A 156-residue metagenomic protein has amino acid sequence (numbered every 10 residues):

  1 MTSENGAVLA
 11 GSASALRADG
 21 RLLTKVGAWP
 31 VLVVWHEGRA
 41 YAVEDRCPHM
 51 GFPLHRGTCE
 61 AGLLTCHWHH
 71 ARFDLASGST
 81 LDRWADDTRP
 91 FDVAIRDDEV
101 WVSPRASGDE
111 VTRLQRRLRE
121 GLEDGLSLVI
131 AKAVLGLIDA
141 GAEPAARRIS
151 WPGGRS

Functional and structural regions predicted by a protein language model:
M1-A61, L75, R89-R113: N-terminal pre-ligand scaffold of iron-sulfur
N5-G11, H70, W84, L137-G141: Short, exposed beta-strand "edge-strand" segments with a Pro/Gly-rich flavor and a Y/T-containing core
W29, W35, W68, W84 (+2 more regions): A residue-identity detector for tryptophan
C47, C66-H69: Short cysteine clusters
A61-H67, T80-R89: Short cysteine/histidine-rich metal-coordination sites, predominantly Zn2+-binding motifs
L64-T65, A76, I95-D98, L122-G125 (+1 more regions): Short C-terminal domain-edge/linker segments immediately following a structured domain
F73-S79: M16/MPP (pitrilysin/insulinase) zinc-metallopeptidase core fold and M16-derived inactive scaffolds
V102-S156: Mature, well-folded catalytic/scaffold domains that follow N-terminal targeting or propeptide regions
